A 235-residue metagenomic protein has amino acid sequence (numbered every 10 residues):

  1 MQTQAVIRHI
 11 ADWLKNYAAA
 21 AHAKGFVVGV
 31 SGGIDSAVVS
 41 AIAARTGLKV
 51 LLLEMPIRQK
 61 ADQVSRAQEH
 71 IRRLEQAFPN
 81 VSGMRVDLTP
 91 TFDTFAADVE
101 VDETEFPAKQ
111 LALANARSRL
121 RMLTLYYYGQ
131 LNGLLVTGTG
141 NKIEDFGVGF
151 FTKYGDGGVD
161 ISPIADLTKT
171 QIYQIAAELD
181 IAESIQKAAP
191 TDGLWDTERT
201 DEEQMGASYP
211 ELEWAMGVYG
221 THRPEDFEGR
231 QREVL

Functional and structural regions predicted by a protein language model:
M1-F150: ATP-dependent adenylation/nucleotidyltransferase module used to activate substrates
M1-V30, I34, V38-I42, G157 (+1 more regions): Peripheral terminal appendages
Y17, L74-A77, D102, N132 (+4 more regions): Change "in soluble alpha/beta enzymes" to "in soluble alpha/beta proteins
S40, Q68, Y126, T170-Y173 (+2 more regions): Predominant activation on well-ordered alpha-helical scaffold segments within soluble catalytic domains
F78, D98-E100, E183-I185, A207-L212: A general structural signal for short secondary-structure boundary/capping elements
V86-V99, A176-E178, G217-L235: Electropositive, surface-exposed helix/loop patches at the edges of structured domains that serve as adaptable
T91-D102, K109-A112, E183, W195-E202 (+1 more regions): Glycine-rich active-site loop/lid subdomains used to bind and stabilize high-energy intermediates
Q110-L113, L135-S208: Catalytic subdomain that performs nucleotidyl-dependent activation
